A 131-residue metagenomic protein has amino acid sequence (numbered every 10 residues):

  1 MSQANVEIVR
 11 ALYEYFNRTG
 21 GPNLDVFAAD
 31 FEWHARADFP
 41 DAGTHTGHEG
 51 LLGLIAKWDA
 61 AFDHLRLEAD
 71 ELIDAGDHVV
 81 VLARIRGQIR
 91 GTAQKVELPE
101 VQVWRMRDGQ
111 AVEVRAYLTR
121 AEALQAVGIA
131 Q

Functional and structural regions predicted by a protein language model:
M1-Q131: C-terminal and inter-domain tail/linker signature
